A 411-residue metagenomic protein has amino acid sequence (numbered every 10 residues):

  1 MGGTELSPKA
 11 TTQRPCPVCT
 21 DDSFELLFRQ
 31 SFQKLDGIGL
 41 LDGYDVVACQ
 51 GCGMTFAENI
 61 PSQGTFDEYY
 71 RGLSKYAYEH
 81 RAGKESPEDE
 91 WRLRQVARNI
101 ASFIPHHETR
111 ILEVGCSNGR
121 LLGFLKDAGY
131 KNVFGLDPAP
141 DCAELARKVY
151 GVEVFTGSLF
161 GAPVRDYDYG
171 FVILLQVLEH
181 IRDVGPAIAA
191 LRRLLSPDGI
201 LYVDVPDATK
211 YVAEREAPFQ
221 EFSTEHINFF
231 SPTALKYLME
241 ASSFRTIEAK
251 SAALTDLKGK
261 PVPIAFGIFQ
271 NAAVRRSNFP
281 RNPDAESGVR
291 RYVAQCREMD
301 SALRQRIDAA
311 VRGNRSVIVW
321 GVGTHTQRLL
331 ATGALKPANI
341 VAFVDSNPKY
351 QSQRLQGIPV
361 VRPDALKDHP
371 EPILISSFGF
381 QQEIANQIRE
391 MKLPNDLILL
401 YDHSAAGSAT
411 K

Functional and structural regions predicted by a protein language model:
G2-L175, G185-I188, A252, V262-G267 (+2 more regions): Conserved N-terminal segment of class I S-adenosyl-L-methionine
S31, V203-N228, P232-M239: Short, glycine-/aromatic-enriched active-site segment of Class I SAM-dependent methyltransferases
Y130, P197-G199, L393-D396: A short helix->loop->beta-strand "cap" motif at the edges of active sites that frequently abuts
A143-V149, V164-D166, M239, Y350-Q356 (+1 more regions): Short loop/helix-cap segments at secondary-structure boundaries that form the rim of catalytic
Q176-H180: A short His-aromatic
G185-I200: A short glycine-rich, Lys/Arg-flanked "PGG" loop and its adjoining helix->strand segment in the class I
P186-A190, L238, Q387: Short, conserved SAM-binding segment of the class I
V262-K411: Hydrophobic, well-ordered beta-alpha structural blocks that scaffold small-molecule cofactor pockets
